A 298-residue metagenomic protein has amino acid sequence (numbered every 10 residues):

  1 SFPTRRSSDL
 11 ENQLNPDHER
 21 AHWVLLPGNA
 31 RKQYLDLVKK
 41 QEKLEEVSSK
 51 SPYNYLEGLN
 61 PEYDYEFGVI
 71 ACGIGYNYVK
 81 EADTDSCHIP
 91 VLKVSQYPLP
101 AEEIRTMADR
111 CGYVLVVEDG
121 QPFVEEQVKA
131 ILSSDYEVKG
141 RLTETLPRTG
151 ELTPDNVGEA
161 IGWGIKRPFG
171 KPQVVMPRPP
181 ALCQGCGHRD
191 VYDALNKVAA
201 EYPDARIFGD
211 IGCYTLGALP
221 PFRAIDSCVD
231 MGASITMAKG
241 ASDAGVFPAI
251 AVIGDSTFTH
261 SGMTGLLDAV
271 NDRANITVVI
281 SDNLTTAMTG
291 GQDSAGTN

Functional and structural regions predicted by a protein language model:
S1, R5-L182, G187-H188, E201: Flexible, low-complexity linker and terminal segments
R5-N12, K80-D83, E103-I104, E125-K129 (+6 more regions): Short acidic, glycine/serine/threonine-rich loops at helix termini
D9-R20, D226-A233, S294-N298: Acidic, Ser/Thr-rich peripheral helices and adjacent loops at domain boundaries
K43, Y78, L99-E103, A194 (+2 more regions): Well-ordered alpha-helical segments embedded in enzymatic catalytic cores
Y113, A130-S134, D272-N275, D282-T285 (+1 more regions): Short, well-ordered loop/turn and helix-capping segments at boundaries between secondary-structure elements and domains
Q184-K197, M231-T236: Conserved phosphate/anionic-ligand binding catalytic regions in large, soluble enzymes, centered on
N196-D210: An acidic intrinsically disordered interaction segment
R206-A287: Thiamine diphosphate
